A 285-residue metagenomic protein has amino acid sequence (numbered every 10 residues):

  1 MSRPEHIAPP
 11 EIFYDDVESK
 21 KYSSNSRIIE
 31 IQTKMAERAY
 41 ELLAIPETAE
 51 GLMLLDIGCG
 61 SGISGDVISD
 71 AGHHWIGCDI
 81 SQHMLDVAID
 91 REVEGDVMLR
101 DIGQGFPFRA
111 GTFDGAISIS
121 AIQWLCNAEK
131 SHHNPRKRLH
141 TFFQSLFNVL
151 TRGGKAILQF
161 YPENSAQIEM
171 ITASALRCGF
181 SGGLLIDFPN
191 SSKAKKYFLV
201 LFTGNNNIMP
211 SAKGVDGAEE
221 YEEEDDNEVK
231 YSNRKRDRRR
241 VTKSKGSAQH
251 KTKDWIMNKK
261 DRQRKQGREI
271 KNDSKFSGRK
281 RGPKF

Functional and structural regions predicted by a protein language model:
M1-A49: Conserved class I S-adenosyl-L-methionine
M53-G105: Class I SAM-dependent methyltransferase SAM/SAH-binding core
G103-A116: A short acidic, Gly/Pro-enriched loop at the edge of an enzyme's catalytic core that lines a small-molecule cofactor
S118-A121: A short beta-strand submotif of the Rossmann-like class I SAM-dependent methyltransferase core that lines
N134-R152: A short glycine-rich, Lys/Arg-flanked "PGG" loop and its adjoining helix->strand segment in the class I
G153-F160: Conserved beta-strand signature within the Rossmann-like core of class I S-adenosyl-L-methionine
F180-S191: Conserved S-adenosyl-L-methionine
K195-F285: C-terminal lobe and adjacent flexible extensions of AdoMet/dcAdoMet transferase-like proteins
